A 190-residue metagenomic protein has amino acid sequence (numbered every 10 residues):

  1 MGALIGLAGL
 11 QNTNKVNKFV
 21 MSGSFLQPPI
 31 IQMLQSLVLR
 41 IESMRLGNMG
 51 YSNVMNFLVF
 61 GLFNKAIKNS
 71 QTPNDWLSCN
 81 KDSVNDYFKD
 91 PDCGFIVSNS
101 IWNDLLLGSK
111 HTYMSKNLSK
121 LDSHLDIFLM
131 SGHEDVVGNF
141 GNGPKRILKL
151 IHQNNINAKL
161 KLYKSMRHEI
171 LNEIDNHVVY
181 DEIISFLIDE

Functional and structural regions predicted by a protein language model:
M1-G2: Active-site loop->helix "elbow" adjoining a glycine-rich segment at hydrolase catalytic centers
G6-D92: Alpha/beta-hydrolase-fold enzymes
N14, S119-S123, N154: Short, conserved loop/helix-junction motifs that constitute active-site signature segments in enzyme catalytic cores
C93, V97-S119: Active-site nucleophile elbow and catalytic-triad environment of alpha/beta-hydrolase enzymes
L129-S131: Short beta-strand/loop motif that positions the catalytic acidic residue of the alpha/beta-hydrolase fold
H133-V136, M166-R167: Acidic beta-to-alpha connecting loop that harbors the catalytic carboxylate
V136-R146: Conserved alpha/beta-hydrolase "acid-adjacent" motif
H152-E190: Catalytic active-site module of serine/aspartate enzymes centered on a nucleophile-bearing elbow/loop
